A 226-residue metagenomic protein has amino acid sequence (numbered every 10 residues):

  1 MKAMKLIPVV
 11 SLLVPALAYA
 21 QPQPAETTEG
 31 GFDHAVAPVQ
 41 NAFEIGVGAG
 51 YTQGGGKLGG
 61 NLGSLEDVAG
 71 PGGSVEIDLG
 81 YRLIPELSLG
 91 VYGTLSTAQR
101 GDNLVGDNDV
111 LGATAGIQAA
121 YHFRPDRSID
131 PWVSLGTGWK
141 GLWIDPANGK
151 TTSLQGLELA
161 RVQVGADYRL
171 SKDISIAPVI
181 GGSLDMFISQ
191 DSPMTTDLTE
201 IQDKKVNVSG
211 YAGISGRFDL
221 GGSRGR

Functional and structural regions predicted by a protein language model:
P8-A16: Bacterial N-terminal signal peptides
Y19-L83, S88-L89, T97, I144 (+1 more regions): Short glycine/proline- and aromatic-enriched beta-strand/turn motifs that initiate or cap beta-hairpins
A37-V39, L65-P71, V105-G112, P125 (+2 more regions): Replace "Gram-negative outer membrane beta-barrel proteins" with "bacterial and organellar outer membrane beta-barrel
E44-G46, S88-G90, D130-S134, S175-V179: Residue-level detector of the transmembrane beta-barrel scaffold of outer-membrane proteins
V47-Y51, G73-Y81, I117-Y121, L135-W139 (+3 more regions): Residues on the lipid-exposed face of transmembrane beta-strands in outer-membrane beta-barrel proteins
G55-S64, R100-N108, W143-T152, S189-L198: Outer-membrane beta-barrel translocator domains and adjoining extracellular loop/strand segments of Gram-negative
G56-L58, S64, V162, S171-R226: Predominantly the C-terminal beta-signal and adjacent terminal strand-loop region of outer-membrane beta-barrel
L89-Q118: Surface-exposed loop and membrane-interface regions of Gram-negative outer-membrane beta-barrel proteins
